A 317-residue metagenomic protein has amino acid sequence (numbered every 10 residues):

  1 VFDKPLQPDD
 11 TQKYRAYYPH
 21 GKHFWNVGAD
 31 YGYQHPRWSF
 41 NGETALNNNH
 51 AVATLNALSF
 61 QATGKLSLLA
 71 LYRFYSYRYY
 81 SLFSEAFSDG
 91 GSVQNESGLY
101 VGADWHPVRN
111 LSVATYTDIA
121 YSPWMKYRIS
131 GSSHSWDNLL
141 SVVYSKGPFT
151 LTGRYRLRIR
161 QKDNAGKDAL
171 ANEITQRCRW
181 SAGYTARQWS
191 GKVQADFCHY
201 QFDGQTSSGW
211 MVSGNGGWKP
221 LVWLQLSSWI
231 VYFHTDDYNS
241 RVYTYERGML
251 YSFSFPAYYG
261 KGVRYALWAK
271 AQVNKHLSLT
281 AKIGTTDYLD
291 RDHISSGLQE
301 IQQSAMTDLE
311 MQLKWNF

Functional and structural regions predicted by a protein language model:
F2-T11, A16-F317: Exposed, low-structure sequence patches enriched in small/polar residues
